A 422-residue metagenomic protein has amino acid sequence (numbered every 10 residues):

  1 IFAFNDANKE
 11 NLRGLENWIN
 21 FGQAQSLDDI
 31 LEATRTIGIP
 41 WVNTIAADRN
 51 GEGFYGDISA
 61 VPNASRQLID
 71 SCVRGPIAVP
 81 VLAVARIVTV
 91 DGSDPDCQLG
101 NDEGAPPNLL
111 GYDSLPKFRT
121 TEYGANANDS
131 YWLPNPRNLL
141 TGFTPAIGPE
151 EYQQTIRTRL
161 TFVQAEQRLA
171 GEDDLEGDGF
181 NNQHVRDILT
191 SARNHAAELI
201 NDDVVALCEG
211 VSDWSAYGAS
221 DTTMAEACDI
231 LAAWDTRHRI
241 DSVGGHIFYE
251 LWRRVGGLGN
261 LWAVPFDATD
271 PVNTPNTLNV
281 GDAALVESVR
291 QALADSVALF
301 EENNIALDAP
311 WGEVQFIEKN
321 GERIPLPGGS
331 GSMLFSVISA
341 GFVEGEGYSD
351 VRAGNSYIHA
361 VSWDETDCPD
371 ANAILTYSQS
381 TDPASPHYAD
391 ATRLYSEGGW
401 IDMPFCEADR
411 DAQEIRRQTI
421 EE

Functional and structural regions predicted by a protein language model:
I1-D202, E209-E422: C-terminal/peripheral segments of proteins
